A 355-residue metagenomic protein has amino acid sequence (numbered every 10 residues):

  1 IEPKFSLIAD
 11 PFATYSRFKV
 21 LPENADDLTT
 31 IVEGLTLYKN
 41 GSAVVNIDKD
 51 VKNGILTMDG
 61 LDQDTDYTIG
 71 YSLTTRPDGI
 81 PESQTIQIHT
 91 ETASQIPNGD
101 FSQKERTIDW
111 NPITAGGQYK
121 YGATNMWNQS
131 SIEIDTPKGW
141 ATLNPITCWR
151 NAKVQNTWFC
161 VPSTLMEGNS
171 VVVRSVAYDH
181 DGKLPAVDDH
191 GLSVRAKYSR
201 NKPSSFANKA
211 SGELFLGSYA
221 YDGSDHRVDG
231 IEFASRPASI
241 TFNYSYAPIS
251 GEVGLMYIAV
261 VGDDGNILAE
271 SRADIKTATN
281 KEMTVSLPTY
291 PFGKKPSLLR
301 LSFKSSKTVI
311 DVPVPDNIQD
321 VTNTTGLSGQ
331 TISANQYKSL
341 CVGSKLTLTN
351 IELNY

Functional and structural regions predicted by a protein language model:
I1, T74-S94: Extracellular fibronectin type III
E2-K4, I8-L21, D50-I55, E167-N169 (+1 more regions): Ser/Thr- and Asn-enriched, surface-exposed coil loops between beta-strands
A13-N40, S250-G254, K294-P296: Solvent-exposed loop/turn segments flanking beta-strands in beta-repeat/beta-sandwich domains
G34-D62: Recognizes extended acidic, P/S/T-rich segments that occur within or adjacent to Ig-like beta-sandwich modules
I55-G60, T241, T279-Y290: Exposed aromatic-hydrophobic patches
M58-D78: Beta-strand-rich modules
T85-S239, L255-M256, G262, I267-T284 (+1 more regions): Aromatic (Trp/Tyr/Phe) and Gly/Pro-enriched flexible surface segments
Y246-V253, T277: Extended, low-complexity, turn-rich repeat/linker tracts enriched in Gly/Pro/Ser/Thr and Asp/Glu that occur
